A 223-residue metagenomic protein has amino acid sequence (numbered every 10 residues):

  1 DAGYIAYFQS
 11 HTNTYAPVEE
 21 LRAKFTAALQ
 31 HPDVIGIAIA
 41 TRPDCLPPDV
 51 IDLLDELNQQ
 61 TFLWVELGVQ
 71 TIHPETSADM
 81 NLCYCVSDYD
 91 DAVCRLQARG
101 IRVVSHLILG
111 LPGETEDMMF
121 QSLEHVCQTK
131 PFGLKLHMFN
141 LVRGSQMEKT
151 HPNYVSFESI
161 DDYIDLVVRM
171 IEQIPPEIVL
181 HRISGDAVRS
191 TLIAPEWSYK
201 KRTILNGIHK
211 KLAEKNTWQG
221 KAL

Functional and structural regions predicted by a protein language model:
D1-V18, D33-L46, F62-D88, K135: Core AdoMet radical
D1-Y4, H31-I37, Q59-L63, R99-R102 (+2 more regions): Short, well-ordered coil/turn segments that N-cap beta-strands
T12-A16, P43-L46, G110-E114, V142 (+1 more regions): Short, small-residue-enriched loops and turns at beta-alpha junctions that line or gate enzyme active sites
A16, E20, M80-D88, E114-Q121 (+3 more regions): Alpha-helix N-cap and loop-to-helix initiation/capping positions
V18-T26, P47-N58, D79-M80, M119: Distinct, well-ordered alpha-helical segments
K24-P32, D52-F62, C94-A98: Acidic (Asp/Glu)-rich catalytic clusters
S87-Q146, D161-S184: Conserved C-terminal portion of the radical SAM core fold that forms the substrate/S-adenosylmethionine-binding
G133, L141-L223: Auxiliary Fe-S-binding modules of radical SAM enzymes
